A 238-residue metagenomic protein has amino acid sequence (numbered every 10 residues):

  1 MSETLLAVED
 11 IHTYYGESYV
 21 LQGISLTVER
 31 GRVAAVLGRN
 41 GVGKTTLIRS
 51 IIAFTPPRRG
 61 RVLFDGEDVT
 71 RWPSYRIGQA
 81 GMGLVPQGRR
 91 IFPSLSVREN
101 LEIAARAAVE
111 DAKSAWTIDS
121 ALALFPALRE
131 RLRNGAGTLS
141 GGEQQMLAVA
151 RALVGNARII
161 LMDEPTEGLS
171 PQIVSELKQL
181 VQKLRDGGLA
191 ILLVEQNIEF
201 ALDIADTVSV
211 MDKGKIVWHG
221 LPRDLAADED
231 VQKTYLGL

Functional and structural regions predicted by a protein language model:
L37-R39: The feature captures the beta-strand-to-loop junction immediately N-terminal to the Walker
I52: Helix-to-loop junction immediately C-terminal to a conserved catalytic motif
G60-E67, A80, S114-I118: Conserved ABC transporter NBD signature motif
G135-L139, E143: Conserved ABC ATPase signature
A152-L153: ABC ATPase C-loop
I160-E164: Catalytic Walker B motif of ABC-type/P-loop ATPase nucleotide-binding domains
